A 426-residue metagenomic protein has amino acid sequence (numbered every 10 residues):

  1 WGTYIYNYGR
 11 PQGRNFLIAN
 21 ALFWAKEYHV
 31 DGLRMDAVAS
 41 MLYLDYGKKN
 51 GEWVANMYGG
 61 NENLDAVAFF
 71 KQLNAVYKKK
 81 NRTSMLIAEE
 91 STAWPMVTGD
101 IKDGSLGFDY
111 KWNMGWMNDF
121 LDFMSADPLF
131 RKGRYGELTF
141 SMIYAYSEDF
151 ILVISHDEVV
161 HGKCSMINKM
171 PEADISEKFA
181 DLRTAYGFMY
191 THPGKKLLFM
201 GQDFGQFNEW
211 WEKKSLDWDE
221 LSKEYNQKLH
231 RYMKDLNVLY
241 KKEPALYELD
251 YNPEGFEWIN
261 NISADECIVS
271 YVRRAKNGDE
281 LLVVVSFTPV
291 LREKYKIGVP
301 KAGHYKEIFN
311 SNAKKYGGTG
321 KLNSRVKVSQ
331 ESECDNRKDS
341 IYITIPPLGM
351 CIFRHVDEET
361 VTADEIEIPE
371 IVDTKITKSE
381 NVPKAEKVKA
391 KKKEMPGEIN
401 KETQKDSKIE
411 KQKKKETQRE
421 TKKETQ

Functional and structural regions predicted by a protein language model:
W1-E62, I343: Substrate-binding/active-site clefts of carbohydrate-active enzymes
T3, E172, K338: Short, flexible active-site loop motifs that bind/organize anionic cofactors or intermediates
R10-G13, L17, Y58, E62-A66 (+4 more regions): Residue-level preference for long, well-ordered alpha-helices that form the structural scaffold of enzyme catalytic
G13-W24, F69, L73, A185 (+1 more regions): Alpha-helical packing segments of well-folded alpha/beta enzyme cores
H29-D31, Y46-E212, K241-N312, T319-G320: Conserved alpha/beta catalytic core and glycan-binding cleft of carbohydrate-active enzymes
I175-F179, F188-L198, Q202-P396, K401 (+2 more regions): Carbohydrate-interacting/catalytic domains
